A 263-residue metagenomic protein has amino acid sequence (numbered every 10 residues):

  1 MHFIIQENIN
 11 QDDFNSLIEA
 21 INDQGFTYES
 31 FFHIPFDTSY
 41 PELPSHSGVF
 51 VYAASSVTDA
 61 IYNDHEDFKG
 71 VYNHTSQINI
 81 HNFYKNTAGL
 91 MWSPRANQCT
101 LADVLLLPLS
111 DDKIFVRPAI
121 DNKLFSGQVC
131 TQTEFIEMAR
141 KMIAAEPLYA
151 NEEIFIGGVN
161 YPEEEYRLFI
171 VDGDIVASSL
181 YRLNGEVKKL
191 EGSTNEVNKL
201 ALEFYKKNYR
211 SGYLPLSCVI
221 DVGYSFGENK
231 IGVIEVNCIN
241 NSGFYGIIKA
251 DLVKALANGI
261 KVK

Functional and structural regions predicted by a protein language model:
H2-Q24, Y28-Y209: Active-site nucleotide/adenylate-binding loops and adjacent lid/helix of ATP-dependent enzymes
N122, P162, E228, S242-Y245 (+1 more regions): A generic structural micro-environment signature that highlights single residues at secondary-structure boundaries
I170-S178, Y213-G246: Conserved metal-phosphate-binding beta-hairpin within the catalytic cores of diverse ATP-dependent phosphoryl-transfer
R182-I231, L252-V262: A long amphipathic alpha-helix within ATP-dependent nucleotide-binding catalytic cores
G246-L252: Helical (often loop-to-helix) elements that flank the catalytic cores of nucleotide-handling enzymes
